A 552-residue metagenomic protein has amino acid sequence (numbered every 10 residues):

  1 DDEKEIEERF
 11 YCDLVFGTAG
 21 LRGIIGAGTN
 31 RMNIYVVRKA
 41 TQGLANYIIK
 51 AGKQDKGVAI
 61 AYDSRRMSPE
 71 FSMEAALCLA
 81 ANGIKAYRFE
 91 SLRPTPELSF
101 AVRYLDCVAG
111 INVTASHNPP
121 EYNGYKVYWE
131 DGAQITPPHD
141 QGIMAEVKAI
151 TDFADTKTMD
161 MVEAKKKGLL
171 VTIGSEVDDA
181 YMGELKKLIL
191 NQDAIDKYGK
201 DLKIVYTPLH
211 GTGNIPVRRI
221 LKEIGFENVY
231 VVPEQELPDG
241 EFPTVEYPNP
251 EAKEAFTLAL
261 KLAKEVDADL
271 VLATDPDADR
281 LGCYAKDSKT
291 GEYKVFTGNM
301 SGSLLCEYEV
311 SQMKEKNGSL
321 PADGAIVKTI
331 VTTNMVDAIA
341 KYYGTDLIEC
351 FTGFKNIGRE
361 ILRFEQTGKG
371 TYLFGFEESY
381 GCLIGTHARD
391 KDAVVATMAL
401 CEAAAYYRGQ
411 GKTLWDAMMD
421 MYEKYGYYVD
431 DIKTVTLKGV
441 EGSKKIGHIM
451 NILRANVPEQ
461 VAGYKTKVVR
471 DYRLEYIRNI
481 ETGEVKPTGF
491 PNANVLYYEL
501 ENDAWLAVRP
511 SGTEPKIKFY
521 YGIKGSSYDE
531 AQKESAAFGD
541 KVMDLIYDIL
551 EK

Functional and structural regions predicted by a protein language model:
D1-A75, K165-D201, T212: An N-terminal, well-structured beta->alpha segment
E5-L14, N123-T257, L262-A263: Gly/Ser/Thr-enriched, mixed-charge loops and adjacent short helices that form phosphate/oxyanion-binding elements
F10-N30, A115-N118, I204, P208-I220 (+4 more regions): Conserved phosphate/anionic-ligand binding catalytic regions in large, soluble enzymes, centered on
A59-Y122, K222, E227-C283: N-terminal small/polar loop signature for handling phosphorylated ligands or for N-terminal nucleophile
F71-L79, Y122-W129, D279-N299, V336: Short Gly/Thr/Asp-enriched flexible loops that form oxyanion-binding sites at enzyme active sites
Y128-T158, N299-G324, K328-I339, A393 (+1 more regions): Glycine-rich phosphate-binding loop plus the immediately following alpha-helix
K264, A268-L270, E292-K294, Q312-R509 (+3 more regions): Phosphate-binding and adjacent anionic-ligand microenvironments
